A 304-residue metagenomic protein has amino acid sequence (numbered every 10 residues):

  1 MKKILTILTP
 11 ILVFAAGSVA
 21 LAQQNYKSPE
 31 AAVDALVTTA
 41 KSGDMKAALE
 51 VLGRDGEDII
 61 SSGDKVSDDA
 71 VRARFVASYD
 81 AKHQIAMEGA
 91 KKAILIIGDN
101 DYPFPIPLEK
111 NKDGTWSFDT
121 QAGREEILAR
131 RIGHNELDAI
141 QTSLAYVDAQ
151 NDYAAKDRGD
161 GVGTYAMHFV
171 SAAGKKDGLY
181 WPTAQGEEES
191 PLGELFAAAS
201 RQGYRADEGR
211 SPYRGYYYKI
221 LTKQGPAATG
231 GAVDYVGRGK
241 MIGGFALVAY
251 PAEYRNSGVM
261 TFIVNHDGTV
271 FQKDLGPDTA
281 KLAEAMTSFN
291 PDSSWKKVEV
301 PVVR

Functional and structural regions predicted by a protein language model:
M1-L21: Gram-negative bacterial Sec-dependent N-terminal signal peptides
L21-T38, S42, G123-D148, D152: Short, low-complexity N-terminal intrinsically disordered segments enriched in polar/charged residues
A35, T39-A47, D58-A70, F75-A77 (+2 more regions): A domain-level signal for the mature, folded cores of soluble proteins
D44-D55, T164-A166: Short, well-ordered alpha-helical segments enriched in acidic and aromatic residues
G56-F104, D207, S211-R214, Q224-P226 (+1 more regions): Surface-exposed, charged secondary-structure patches
A93-L137, Q141-L144, T269-K273: Short beta-strand edge/turn micro-motifs at domain boundaries
Y153-N256: Flexible, glycine-rich surface segments
G243-S293, K297-P301: C-terminal soluble interaction/assembly domains
